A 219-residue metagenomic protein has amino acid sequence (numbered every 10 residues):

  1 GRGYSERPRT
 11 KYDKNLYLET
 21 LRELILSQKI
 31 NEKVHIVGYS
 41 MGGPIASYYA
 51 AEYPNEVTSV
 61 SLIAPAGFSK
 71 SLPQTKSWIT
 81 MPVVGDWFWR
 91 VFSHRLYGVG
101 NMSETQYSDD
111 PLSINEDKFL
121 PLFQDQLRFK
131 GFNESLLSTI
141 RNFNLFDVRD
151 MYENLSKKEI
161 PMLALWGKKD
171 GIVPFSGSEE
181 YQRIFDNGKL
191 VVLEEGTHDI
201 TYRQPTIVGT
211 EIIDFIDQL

Functional and structural regions predicted by a protein language model:
G1-V37, T210: Active-site loop/oxyanion-hole signature of alpha/beta-hydrolase fold enzymes
G38-G42, A46: Gly/Ala-rich beta-loop-alpha elbow adjacent to hydrolase catalytic centers
Y48-A51, T58-V91: Flexible "cap/lid" loop of the alpha/beta hydrolase fold
S71-P73, S77, V91-K157: Conserved alpha/beta-hydrolase catalytic His-Asp/Glu region
N144, K169-V173: Acidic catalytic loop of the alpha/beta-hydrolase fold
D150-Y152, P174-R183: Short alpha-helix in the alpha/beta-hydrolase fold that links the catalytic acid
K158, A164-W166, D170: Short beta-strand/loop motif that positions the catalytic acidic residue of the alpha/beta-hydrolase fold
N187-L219: Catalytic active-site module of serine/aspartate enzymes centered on a nucleophile-bearing elbow/loop
